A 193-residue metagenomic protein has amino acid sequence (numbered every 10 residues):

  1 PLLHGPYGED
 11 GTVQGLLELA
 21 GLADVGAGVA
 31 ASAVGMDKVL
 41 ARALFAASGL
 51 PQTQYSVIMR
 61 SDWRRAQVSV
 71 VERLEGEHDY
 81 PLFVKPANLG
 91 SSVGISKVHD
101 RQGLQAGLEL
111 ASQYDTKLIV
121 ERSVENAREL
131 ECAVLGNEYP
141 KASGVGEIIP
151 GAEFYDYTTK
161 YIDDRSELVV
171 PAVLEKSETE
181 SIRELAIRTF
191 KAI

Functional and structural regions predicted by a protein language model:
P1-M36, P51-M59: A short, GP-enriched loop/loop-strand-helix hinge that lies immediately N-terminal to, or at the N-terminal rim
E9-D10, K38, Q67, F154: Alpha-helix N-cap/helix-start motif
E9-T12, V93-G94, L130: Short glycine-/acidic-enriched loop or helix-start segments at secondary-structure transitions that form or flank
S32-A127: Active-site nucleotide/adenylate-binding loops and adjacent lid/helix of ATP-dependent enzymes
S69-L74, P171-A172, S177, A192-I193: Peripheral (often C-terminal) accessory segments that flank ATP-dependent C-N-forming ligase machineries
S96-E184, T189: Phosphate-binding site of ATP-dependent enzymes
